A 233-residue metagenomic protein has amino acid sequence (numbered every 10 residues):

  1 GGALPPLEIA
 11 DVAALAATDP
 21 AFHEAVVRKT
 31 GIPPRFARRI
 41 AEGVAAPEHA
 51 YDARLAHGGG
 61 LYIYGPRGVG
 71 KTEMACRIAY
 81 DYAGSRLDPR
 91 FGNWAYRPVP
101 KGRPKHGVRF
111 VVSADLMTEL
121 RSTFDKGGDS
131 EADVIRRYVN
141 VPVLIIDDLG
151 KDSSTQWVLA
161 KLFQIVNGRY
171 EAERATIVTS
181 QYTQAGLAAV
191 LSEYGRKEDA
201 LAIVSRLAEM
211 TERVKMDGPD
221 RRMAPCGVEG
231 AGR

Functional and structural regions predicted by a protein language model:
G1-D52, A224-R233: A short, basic N-terminal segment
D52-G58: Phosphate-binding P-loop
G58-C76: Walker A/P-loop nucleotide-binding motif
G58-Y62, G107-V108, V143, A175-I177: Residue-level preference for the first positions of well-ordered beta-strands
M74, P89-R90, V134: Conserved ATP-binding/catalytic motifs of P-loop helicase motor domains
A79, G84, N93, R97 (+4 more regions): Replace "adjacent to P-loop NTPase cores in ATP/GTP-dependent enzymes" with "adjacent to NTP-binding cores
V112: Phosphate/pyrophosphate-binding active-site loops
T123-L144, A160-G168: Conserved alpha-helical scaffold flanking the Walker A/P-loop in AAA+ ATPase domains
